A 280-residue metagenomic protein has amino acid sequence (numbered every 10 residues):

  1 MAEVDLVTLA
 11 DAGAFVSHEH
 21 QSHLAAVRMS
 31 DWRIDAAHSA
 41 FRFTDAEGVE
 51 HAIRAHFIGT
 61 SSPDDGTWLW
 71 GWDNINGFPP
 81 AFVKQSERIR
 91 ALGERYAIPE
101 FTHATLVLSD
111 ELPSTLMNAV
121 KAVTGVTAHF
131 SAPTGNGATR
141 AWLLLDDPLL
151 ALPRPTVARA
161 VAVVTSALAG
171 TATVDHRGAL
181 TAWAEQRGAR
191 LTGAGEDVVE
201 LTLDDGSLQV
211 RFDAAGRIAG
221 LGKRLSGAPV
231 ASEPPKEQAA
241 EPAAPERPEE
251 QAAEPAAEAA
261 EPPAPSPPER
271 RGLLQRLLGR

Functional and structural regions predicted by a protein language model:
M1-N76, P80-V83: N-terminal leader/presequence regions that precede the main folded/catalytic core
W32-H38, T134-G137, T192-D197, A214: Short, ordered beta-strand-loop transition motifs
A37-A40, G66, A97, H103-L106 (+1 more regions): Beta-strand-connecting loop/turn residues
R42-R54, L152, G206-R211, G227-A231: Short, surface-exposed beta-strand/loop "edge" segments at domain boundaries and coil↔beta transitions
D45-E47, A132-N136, L203-D205: Short acidic, glycine-rich loop/turn motifs
I58-W70, L92, A151-P155, G216-G222: Short, surface-exposed linear segments at secondary-structure transitions and domain or protein termini
N76-V174, G178: Surface-exposed beta-loop interaction hotspot
V161-R280: Alpha-helical oligomerization segments
